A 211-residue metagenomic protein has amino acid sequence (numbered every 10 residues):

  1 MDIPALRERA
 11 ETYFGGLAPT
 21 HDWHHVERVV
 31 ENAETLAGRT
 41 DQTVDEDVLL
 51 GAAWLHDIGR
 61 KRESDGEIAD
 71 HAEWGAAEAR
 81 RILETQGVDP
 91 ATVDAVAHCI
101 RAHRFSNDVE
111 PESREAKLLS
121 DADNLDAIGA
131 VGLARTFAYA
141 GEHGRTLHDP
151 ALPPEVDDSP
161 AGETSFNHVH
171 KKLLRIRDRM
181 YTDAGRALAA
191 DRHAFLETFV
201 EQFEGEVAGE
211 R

Functional and structural regions predicted by a protein language model:
M1-E8, R211: Terminal disorder- and signal-encoded targeting elements
L17-L49, H71-P90: Alpha-helical phosphate/pyrophosphate-handling elements in metalloenzyme active cores
L17-W23, E31-Q42, L55, D108-R211: Divalent metal-dependent phosphate-bond-processing catalytic cores, especially two-metal-ion Mg2+/Mn2+ enzymes that act
W23-V30, E46, L50, V93-R101 (+2 more regions): Short, well-structured alpha-helical segments
E46-D65, H71, G75, A79 (+1 more regions): His-Asp-centered metal-binding catalytic motifs of divalent-metal-dependent phosphohydrolases/nucleases
